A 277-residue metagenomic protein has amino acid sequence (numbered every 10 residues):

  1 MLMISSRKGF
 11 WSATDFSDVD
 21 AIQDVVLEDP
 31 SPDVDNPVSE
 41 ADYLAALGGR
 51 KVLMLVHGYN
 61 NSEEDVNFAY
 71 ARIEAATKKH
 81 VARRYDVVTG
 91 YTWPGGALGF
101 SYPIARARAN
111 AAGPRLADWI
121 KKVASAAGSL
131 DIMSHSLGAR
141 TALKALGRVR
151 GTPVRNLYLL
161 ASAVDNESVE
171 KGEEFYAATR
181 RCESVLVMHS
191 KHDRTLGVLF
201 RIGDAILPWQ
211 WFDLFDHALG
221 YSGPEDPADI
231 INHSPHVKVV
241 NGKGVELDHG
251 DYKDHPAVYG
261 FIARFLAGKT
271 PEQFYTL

Functional and structural regions predicted by a protein language model:
M1-A46, Y59-E63, N67-E74, K78-G128 (+1 more regions): Lipolytic serine-hydrolase domain surface
R50-K51: Alpha/beta-hydrolase fold active-site loops
M54-G58, H135: The conserved beta1-alpha1 loop
L116, S134-G138, A142: Gly/Ala-rich beta-loop-alpha elbow adjacent to hydrolase catalytic centers
